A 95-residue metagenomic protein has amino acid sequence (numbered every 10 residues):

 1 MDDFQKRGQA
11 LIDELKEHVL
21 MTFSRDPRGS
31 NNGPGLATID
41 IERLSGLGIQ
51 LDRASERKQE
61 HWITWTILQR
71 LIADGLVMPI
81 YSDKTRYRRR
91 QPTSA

Functional and structural regions predicted by a protein language model:
M1-G35: Short alpha-helical segments that sit at the start of domains
L11, G48, D83-K84: Coiled-coil-like amphipathic alpha-helices with heptad-repeat character
G29-S55: Short acidic, hydrophobic short linear motifs in intrinsically disordered regions
S55-A73: Short amphipathic alpha-helical interaction segments
I72-S82: A short, conserved structural fragment
S82-A95: Short, cationic-aromatic polyanion-contact patches
